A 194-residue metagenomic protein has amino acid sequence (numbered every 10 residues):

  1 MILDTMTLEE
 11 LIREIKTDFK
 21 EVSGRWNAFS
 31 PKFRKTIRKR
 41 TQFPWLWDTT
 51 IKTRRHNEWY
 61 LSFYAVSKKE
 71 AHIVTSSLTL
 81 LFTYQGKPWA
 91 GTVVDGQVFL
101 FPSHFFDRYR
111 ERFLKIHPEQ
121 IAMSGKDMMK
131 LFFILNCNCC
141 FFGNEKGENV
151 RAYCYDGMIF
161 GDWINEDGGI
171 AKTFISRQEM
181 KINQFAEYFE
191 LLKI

Functional and structural regions predicted by a protein language model:
M1-I194: Ribonuclease/tRNase effector modules and their secretory precursors
